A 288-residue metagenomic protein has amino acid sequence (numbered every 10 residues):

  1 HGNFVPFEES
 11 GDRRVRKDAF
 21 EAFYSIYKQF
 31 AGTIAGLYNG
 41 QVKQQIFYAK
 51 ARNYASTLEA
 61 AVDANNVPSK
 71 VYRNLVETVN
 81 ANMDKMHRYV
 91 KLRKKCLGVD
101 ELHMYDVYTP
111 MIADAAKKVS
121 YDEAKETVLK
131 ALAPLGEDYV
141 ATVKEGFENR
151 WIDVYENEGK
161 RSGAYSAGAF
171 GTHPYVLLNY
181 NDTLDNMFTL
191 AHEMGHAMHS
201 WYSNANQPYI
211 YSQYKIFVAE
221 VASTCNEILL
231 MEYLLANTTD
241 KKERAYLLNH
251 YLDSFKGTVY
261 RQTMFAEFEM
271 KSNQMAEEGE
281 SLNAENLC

Functional and structural regions predicted by a protein language model:
H1-C288: Cation-handling catalytic/transport regions enriched in His/Asp/Glu
